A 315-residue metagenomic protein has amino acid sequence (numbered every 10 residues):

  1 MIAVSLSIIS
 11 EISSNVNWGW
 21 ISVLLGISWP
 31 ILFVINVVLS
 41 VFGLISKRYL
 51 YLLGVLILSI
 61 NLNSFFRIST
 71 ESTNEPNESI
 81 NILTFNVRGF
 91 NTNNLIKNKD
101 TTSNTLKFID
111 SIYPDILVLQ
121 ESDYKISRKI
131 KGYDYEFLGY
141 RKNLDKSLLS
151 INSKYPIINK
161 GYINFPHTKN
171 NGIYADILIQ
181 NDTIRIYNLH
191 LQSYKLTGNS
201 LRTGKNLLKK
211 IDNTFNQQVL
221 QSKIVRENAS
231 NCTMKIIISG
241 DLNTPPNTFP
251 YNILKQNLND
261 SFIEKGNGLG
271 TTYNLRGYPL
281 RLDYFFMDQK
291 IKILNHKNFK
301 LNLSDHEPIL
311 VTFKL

Functional and structural regions predicted by a protein language model:
M1-F42, Y49-V55, E227-I236, L242-L315: Metal-dependent phosphoester-hydrolase catalytic domains
M1-I130, L315: N-terminal, active-site-proximal structural segment of metallo-dependent hydrolase catalytic domains
L25, N81-V87, T101-I126, A175 (+5 more regions): Active-site beta-strand/loop signature of hydrolases that rely on acidic residues for catalysis
I57-N77, S103-K107, I116-L196, K300: Structured beta-strand-rich core segments of catalytic domains in phosphoester-bond hydrolases
T84-D100, K195-F215: Acidic/histidine-rich helix-loop elements that form or flank divalent-metal/phosphate-binding sites at the catalytic
F85, D134-K142, N259-E264: Short hydrophobic/aromatic-enriched beta-strand-loop microsegments
G89-N93, D123-S127, L144-K146, K169 (+5 more regions): Active-site environment of divalent metal-dependent phosphoester hydrolases
N93-K99, I163-N164, Y273-R276, F299: Short, solvent-exposed loop/turn segments at secondary-structure boundaries
